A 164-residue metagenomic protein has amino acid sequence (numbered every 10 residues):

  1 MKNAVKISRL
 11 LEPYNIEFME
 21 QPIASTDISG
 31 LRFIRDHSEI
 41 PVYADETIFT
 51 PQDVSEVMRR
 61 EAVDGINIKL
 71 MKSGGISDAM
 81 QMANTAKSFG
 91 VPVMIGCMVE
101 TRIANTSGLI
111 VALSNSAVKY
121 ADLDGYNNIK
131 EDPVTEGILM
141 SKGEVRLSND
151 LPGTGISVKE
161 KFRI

Functional and structural regions predicted by a protein language model:
M1-A104, E131-M140: Catalytic core of soluble alpha/beta enzymes
M98-I164: Flexible C-terminal active-site loop/helix
